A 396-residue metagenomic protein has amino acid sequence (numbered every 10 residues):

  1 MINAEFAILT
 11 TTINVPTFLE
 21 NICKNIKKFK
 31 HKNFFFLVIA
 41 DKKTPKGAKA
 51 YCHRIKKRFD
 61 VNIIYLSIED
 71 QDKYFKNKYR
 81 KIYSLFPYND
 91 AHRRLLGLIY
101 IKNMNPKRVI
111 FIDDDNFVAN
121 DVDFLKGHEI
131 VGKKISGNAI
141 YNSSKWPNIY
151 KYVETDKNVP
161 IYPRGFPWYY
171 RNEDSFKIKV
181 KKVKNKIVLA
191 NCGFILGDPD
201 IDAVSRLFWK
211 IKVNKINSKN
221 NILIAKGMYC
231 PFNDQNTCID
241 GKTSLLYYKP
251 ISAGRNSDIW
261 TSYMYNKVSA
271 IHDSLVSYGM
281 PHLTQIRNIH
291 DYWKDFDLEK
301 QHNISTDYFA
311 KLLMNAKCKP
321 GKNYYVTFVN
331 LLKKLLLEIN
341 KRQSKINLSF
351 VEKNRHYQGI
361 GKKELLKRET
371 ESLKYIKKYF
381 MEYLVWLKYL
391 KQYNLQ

Functional and structural regions predicted by a protein language model:
M1-A40, Q396: N-proximal low-complexity "stem/linker" segments adjacent to membrane-targeting elements
T11-V15, D41-K43, I68, D113-F117 (+3 more regions): An acidic- and aromatic-residue-enriched active-site/binding cleft used to recognize and process polar
T17-L19, K43-Y51: Short, charged/polar "capping" segments at the starts of alpha-helices and the immediately preceding loops
G47-N105, D123-L125, E129-I130: Active-site-proximal specificity loops/subdomain of glycosyltransferases
D72-K81, A119-Y247: Conserved catalytic core of nucleotide-sugar-dependent glycosyltransferases
R80-N89, R93, F117, D258-S262 (+1 more regions): Structured catalytic core of nucleotide-sugar glycosyltransferases
I99, M104-A119: Short beta-strand-to-loop acidic/aromatic patch adjacent to the donor-nucleotide binding site
V183-Q396: C-terminal catalytic/acceptor-binding lobe
